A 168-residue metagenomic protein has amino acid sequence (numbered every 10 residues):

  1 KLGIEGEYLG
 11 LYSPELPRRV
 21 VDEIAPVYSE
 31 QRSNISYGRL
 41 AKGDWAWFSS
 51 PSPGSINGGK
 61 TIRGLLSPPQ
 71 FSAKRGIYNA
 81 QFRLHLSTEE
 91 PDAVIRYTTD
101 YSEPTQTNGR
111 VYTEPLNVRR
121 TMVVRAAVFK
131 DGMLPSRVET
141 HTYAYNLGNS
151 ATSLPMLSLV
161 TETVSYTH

Functional and structural regions predicted by a protein language model:
K1-L16, F129-M133, V138-T140, H168: Short intrinsically disordered, low-complexity coil segments enriched in acidic
K1-W45: Solvent-exposed beta-edge/loop recognition patches
Q31-Y166: Short, compositionally stereotyped local motifs that mark structural "simplifiers"
